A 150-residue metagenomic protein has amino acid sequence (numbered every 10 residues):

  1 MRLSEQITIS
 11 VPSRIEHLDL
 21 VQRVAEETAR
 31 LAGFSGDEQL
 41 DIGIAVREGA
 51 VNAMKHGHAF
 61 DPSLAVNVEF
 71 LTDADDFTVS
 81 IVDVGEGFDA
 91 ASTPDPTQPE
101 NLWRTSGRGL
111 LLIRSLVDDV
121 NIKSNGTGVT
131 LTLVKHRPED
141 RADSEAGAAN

Functional and structural regions predicted by a protein language model:
M1-T8, A53-N150: Conserved beta-strand-loop-beta-strand hairpin that lines the nucleotide-binding pocket of ATP/GTP-utilizing enzymes
I7, V11, E27-A32, E86-G87: Short, exposed beta-strand "edge-strand" segments with a Pro/Gly-rich flavor and a Y/T-containing core
T8-L20: STAS-typified acidic loop motif
S13, F34-D37, D61, T72: Structural signature of the histidine kinase catalytic ATP-binding subdomain
I15-L18, Q39, G43, S63 (+1 more regions): Short, structured helix-loop boundary elements
D19, R23-R47, L102-T105: Conserved short strand/loop->alpha-helix "switch" segment adjacent to the catalytic nucleotide/phosphoryl-transfer site
A50: Nucleotide and nucleotide-moiety/phosphate-recognizing core
